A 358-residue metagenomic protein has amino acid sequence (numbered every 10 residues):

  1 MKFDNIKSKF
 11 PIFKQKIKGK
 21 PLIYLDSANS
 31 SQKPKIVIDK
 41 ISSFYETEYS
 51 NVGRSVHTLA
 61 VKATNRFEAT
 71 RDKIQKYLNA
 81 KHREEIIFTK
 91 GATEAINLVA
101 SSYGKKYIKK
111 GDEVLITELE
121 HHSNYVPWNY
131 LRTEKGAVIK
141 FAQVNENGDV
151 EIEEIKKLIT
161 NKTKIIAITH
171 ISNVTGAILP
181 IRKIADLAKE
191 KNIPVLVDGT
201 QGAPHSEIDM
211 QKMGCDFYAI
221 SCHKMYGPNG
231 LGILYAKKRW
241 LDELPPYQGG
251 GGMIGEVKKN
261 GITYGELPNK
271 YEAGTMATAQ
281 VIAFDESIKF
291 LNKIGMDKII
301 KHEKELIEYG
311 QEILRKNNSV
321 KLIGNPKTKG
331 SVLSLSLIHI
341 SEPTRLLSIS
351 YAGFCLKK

Functional and structural regions predicted by a protein language model:
M1-L337, S341, R345: Pyridoxal 5′-phosphate
I338-K358: Single conserved hydrophobic/aromatic residue that forms the stacking wall/gate of nucleotide- or nucleobase-binding
